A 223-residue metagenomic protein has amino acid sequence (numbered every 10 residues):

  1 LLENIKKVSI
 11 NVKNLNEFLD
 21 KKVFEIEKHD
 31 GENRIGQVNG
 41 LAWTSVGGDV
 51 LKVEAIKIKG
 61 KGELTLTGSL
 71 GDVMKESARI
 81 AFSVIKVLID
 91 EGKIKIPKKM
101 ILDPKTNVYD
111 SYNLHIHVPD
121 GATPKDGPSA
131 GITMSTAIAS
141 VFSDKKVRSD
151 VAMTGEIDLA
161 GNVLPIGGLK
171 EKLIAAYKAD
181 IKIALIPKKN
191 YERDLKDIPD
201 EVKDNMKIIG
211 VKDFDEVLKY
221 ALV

Functional and structural regions predicted by a protein language model:
N4-N16, K21-N39, S45-V223: Peripheral, non-AAA+ core regions of ATP-driven protein-machinery
